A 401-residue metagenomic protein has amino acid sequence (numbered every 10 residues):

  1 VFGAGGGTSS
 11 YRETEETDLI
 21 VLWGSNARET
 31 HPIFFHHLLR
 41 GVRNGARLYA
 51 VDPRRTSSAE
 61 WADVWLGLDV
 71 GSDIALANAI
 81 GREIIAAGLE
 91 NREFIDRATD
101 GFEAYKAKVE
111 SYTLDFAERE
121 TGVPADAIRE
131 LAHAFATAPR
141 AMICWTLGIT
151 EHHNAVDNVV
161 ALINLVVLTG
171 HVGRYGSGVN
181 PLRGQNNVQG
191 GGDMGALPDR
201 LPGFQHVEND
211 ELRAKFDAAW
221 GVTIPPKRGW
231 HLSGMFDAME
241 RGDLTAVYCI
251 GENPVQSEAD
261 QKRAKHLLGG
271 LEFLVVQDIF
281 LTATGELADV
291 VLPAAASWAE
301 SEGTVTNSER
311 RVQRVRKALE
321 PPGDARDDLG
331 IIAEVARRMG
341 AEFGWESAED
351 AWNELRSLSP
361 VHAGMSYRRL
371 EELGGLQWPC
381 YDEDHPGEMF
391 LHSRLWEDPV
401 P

Functional and structural regions predicted by a protein language model:
V1-N187, D193, H206-E397: Cofactor-pocket helix-loop regions in the catalytic cores of large enzyme subunits
G195-D199: Surface-exposed loop and adjacent secondary-structure segments within mature catalytic domains
G203: Glycine-rich active-site loops that engage anionic ligands at enzyme catalytic sites
